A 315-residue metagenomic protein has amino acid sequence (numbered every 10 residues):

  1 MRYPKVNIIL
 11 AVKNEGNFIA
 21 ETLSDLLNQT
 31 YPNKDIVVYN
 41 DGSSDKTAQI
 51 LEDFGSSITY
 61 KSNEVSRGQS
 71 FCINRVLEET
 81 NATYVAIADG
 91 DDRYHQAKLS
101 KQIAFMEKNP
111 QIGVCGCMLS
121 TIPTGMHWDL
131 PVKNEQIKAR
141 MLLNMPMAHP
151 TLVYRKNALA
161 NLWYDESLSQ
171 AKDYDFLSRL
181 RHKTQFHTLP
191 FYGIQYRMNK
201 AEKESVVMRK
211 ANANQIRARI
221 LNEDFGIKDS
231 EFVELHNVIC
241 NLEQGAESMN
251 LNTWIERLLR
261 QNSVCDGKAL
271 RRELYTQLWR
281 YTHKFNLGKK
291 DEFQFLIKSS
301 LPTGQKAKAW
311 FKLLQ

Functional and structural regions predicted by a protein language model:
M1-D25: N-proximal low-complexity "stem/linker" segments adjacent to membrane-targeting elements
S24-N33: Short, acidic, metal-binding catalytic loop of nucleotide-sugar glycosyltransferases
N40-Q49, V65, D89: A conserved acidic beta->alpha catalytic loop
N63-T80, K101: Glycine-rich, basic loop-to-helix element that forms the pyrophosphate-binding segment of sugar-nucleotide handling
E78, E135-H236: Conserved nucleotide-sugar donor-binding catalytic segment
V85: Short aromatic/hydrophobic "clamp" motif used to bind/position activated sugar donors
A97-D129: Conserved donor NDP-sugar-binding/catalytic core segment of glycosyltransferases
M198-Q315: C-terminal subregions of glycosyltransferases and related glycan-biosynthesis enzymes
